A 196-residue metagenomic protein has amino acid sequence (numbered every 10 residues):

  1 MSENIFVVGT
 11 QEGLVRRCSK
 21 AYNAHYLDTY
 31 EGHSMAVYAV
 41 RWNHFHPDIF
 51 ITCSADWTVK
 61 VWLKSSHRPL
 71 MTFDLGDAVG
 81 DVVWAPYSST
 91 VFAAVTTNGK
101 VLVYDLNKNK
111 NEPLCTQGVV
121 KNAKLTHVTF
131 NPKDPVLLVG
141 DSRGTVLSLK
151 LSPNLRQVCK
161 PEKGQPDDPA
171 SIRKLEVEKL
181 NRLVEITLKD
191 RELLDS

Functional and structural regions predicted by a protein language model:
M1-E3, Y22, V40-D48, C53 (+3 more regions): Loop/turn segments within WD40 beta-propeller blades
M1-L27, E31: Extended repeat-based solenoid scaffolds, especially LRR ectodomains and other repeat-derived architectures
G9-T10, I51-S54, V95-T97, L106 (+1 more regions): Beta-strand C-termini and the immediately following turn/loop, strongest in propeller blades
E12-R16, M35-Y38, D56-K60, G80 (+2 more regions): Short coil/turn segments within WD40 beta-propeller repeats
S19-K20, H44, K64, L106 (+1 more regions): Inter-blade boundary loops/turns of WD-repeat beta-propellers
H33-M35, V40, F45, I49-V83: Eukaryotic tandem repeat interaction scaffolds
H67-T90, T97-L102, L106-S196: Terminal intrinsically disordered, low-complexity extensions flanking WD-repeat/beta-propeller proteins
